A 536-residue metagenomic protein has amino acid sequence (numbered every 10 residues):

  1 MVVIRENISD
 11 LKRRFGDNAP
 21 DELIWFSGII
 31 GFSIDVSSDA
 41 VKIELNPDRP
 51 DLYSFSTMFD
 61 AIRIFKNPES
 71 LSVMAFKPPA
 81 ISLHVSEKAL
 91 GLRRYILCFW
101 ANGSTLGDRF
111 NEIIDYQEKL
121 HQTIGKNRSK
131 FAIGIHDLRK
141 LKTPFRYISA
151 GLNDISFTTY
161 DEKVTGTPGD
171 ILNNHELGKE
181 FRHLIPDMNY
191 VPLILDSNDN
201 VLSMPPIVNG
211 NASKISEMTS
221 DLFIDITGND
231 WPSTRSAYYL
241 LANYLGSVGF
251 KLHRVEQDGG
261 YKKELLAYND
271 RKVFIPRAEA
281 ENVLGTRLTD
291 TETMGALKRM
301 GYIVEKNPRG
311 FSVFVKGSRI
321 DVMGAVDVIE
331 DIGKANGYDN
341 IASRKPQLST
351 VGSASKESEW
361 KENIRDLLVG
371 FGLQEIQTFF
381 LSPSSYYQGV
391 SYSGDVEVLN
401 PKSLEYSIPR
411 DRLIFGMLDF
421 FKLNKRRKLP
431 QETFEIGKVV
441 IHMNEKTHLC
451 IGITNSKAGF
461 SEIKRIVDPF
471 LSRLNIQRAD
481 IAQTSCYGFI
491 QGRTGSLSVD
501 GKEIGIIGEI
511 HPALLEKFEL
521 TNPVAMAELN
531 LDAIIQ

Functional and structural regions predicted by a protein language model:
V2-I4, R13-F15, L23, I29-G31 (+3 more regions): Extended beta-strand-rich architecture
